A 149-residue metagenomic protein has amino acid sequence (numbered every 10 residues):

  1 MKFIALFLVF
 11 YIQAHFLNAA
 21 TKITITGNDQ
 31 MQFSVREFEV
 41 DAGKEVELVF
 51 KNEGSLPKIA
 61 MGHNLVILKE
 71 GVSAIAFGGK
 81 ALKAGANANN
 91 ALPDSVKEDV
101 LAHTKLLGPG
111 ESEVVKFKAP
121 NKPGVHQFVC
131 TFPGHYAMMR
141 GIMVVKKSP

Functional and structural regions predicted by a protein language model:
M1-A5: Positively charged n-region of N-terminal signal peptides that target proteins for export
L6-F7, L17: Cleavable N-terminal signal peptides
I12-A19: Sec/Tat signal peptide C-region and signal peptidase I cleavage site
A20-V46: N-terminal edge beta-strand
K51, A102-P149: Extracellular/periplasmic metallocenter environments
G54-K58: Extended, low-complexity, turn-rich repeat/linker tracts enriched in Gly/Pro/Ser/Thr and Asp/Glu that occur
N64-L68: Beta-strand signatures of extracellular beta-sandwich domains
V72-N121: Extracytoplasmic beta-sandwich strand-turn segments characteristic of Greek-key/jelly-roll folds
